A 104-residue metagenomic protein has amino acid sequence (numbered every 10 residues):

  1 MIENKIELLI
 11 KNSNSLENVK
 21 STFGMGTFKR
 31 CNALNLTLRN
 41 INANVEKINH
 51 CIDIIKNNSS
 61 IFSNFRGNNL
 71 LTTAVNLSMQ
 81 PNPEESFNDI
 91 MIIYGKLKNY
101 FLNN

Functional and structural regions predicted by a protein language model:
M1-N88, N99-L102: N-terminal domain-start signal
I93: Short acidic/histidine-centered micro-motifs embedded in hydrophobic/aromatic stretches that mark compact functional
